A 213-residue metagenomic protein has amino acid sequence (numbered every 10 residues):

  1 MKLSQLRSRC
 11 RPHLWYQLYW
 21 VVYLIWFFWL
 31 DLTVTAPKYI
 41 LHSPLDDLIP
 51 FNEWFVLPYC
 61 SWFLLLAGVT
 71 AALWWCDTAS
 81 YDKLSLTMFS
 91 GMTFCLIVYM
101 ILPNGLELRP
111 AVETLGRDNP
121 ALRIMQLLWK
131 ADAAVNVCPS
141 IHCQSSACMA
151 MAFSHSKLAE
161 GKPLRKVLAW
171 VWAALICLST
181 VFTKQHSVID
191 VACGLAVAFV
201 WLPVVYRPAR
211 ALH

Functional and structural regions predicted by a protein language model:
M1-L66, G116-D118: N-terminal transmembrane-helix/juxtamembrane module of multi-pass inner/ER membrane proteins
V21, P58-L65, I141-S145, A192-A196: Membrane-embedded alpha-helical segments of multi-pass membrane proteins, especially the transmembrane helices
L24-W29, M92-M100, V171-F182: Aromatic-anchored segments of alpha-helical transmembrane domains
D31-P44, W74-L164, L212: Membrane-interface loops
L65-T70, S146-A152, V171-S179: Hydrophobic, membrane-inserted alpha-helices
E113, A133-C138, L175-L202: Interfacial helix-loop-helix junctions of multi-pass membrane proteins
A150-H155, A198-Y206: Hydrophobic transmembrane alpha-helices
G161-A174: Short hydrophobic alpha-helices at membrane interfaces in multi-pass membrane enzymes
